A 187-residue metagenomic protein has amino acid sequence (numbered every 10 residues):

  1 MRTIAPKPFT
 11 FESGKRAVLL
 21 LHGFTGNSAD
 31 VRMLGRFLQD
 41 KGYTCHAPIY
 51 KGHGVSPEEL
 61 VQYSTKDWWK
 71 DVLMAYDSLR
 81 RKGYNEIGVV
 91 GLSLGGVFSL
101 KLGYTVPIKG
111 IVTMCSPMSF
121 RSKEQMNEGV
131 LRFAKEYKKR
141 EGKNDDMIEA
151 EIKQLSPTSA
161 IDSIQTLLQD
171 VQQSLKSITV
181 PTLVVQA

Functional and structural regions predicted by a protein language model:
T25-R36: The serine-hydrolase catalytic nucleophile loop
L38-P57: Conserved alpha/beta-hydrolase
S56-K82: Catalytic nucleophile-loop/oxyanion-hole region of alpha/beta-hydrolase and closely related hydrolase-like folds
E86-V89, I111, V184: Conserved alpha/beta-hydrolase fold motif
G91-G95, S99: Gly/Ala-rich beta-loop-alpha elbow adjacent to hydrolase catalytic centers
V112-S122: Active-site nucleophile loop of the alpha/beta-hydrolase fold
P157-S174, V180: Active-site nucleophile elbow and catalytic-triad environment of alpha/beta-hydrolase enzymes
S177-A187: Short beta-strand/loop motif that positions the catalytic acidic residue of the alpha/beta-hydrolase fold
